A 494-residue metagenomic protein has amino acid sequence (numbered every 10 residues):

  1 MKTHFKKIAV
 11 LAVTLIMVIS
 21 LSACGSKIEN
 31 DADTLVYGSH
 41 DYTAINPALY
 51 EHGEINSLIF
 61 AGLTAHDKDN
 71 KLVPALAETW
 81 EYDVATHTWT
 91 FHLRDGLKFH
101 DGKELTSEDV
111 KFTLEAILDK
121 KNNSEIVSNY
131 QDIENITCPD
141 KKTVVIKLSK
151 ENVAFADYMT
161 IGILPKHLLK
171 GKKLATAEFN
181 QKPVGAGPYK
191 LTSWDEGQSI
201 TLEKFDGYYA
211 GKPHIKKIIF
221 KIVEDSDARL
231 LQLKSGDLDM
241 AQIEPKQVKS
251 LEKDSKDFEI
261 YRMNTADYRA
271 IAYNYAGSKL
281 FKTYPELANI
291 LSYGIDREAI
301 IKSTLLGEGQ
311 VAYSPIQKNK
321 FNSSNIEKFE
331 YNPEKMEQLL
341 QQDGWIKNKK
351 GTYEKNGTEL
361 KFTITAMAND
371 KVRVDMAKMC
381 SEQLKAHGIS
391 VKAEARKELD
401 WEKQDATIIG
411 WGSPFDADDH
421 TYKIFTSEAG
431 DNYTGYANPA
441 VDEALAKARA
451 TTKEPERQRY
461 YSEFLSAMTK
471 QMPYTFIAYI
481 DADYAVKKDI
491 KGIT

Functional and structural regions predicted by a protein language model:
G38-N56, L76, K103, F155-L164 (+3 more regions): A structural "hinge/loop" feature
G38-V84, E115, V184: N-terminal lobe/hinge region of extracytoplasmic solute-binding protein
D67-K71, T160-P213, K217, P333-E334 (+1 more regions): Gly/Pro-rich hinge or "lid" segments in bacterial periplasmic/extracellular proteins
E78-N123, V145, F281: Aromatic- and charge-enriched surface segment that lines or borders ligand/interaction sites
E81, V127-L169: Surface-exposed binding/hinge segments that line and control ligand-binding clefts or catalytic entry sites
D195, G294-S324, V372-S381, E402-T494: Detector for C-terminal structural segments
F205-L251, S381, S390: Ligand-site clamp/hinge motif
T283-M379, E463: Append "and occasionally in soluble cytosolic enzymes with long acidic Gly/Pro-rich linkers
